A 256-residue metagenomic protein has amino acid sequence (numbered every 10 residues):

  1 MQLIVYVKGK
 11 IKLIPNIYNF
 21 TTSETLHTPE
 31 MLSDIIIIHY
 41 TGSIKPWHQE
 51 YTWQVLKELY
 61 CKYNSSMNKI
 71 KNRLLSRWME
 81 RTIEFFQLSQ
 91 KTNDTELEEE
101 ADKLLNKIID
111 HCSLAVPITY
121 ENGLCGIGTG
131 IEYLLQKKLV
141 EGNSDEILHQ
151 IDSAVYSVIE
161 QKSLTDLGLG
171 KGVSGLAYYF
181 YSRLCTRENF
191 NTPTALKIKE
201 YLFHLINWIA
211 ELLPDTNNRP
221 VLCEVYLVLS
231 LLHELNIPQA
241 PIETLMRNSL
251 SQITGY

Functional and structural regions predicted by a protein language model:
M1-K71: A glycosyltransferase accessory/donor-loop signature
K69-Y256: Glycan-recognition and catalytic cores of secretory/periplasmic carbohydrate-active enzymes
